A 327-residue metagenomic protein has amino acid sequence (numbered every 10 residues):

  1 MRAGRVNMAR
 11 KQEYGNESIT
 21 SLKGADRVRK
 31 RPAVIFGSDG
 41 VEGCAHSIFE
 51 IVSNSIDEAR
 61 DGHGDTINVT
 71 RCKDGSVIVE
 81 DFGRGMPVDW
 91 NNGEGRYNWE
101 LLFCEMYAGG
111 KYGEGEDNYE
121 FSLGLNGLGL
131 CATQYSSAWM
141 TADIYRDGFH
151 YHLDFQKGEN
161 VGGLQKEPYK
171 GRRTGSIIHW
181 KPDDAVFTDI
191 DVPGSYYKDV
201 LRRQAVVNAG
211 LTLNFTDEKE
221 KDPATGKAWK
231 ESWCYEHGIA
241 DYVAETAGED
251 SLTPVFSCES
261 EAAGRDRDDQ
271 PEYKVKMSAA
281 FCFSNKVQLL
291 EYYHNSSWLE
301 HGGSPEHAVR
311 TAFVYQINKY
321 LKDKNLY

Functional and structural regions predicted by a protein language model:
R2-F49, L101-F103, G115: Bergerat-fold GHKL ATPase/HATPase_c domain
A9-S18, K73-N98, G109-A247: GHKL-type ATPase core
I19-R29, C72-K73, Y169-H179, A279-H294: Flexible hinge/switch segments at interdomain interfaces of large molecular machines
V34-S38, G115-L125, L290-E300: Short, conserved non-catalytic motifs in the polymerase core
I35-G43, P87-G93, F187, E300-S304: Flexible beta-alpha connector loops of hexameric P-loop NTPases
E42-T66, G129-S136: Conserved ATP-binding N-box helix of the HATPase_c
T66-D74: Short beta-strand/loop element within the Bergerat-fold HATPase_c
S195, R202-Q204, G210, N214-Y327: GHKL/Histidine-kinase-like ATPase module
